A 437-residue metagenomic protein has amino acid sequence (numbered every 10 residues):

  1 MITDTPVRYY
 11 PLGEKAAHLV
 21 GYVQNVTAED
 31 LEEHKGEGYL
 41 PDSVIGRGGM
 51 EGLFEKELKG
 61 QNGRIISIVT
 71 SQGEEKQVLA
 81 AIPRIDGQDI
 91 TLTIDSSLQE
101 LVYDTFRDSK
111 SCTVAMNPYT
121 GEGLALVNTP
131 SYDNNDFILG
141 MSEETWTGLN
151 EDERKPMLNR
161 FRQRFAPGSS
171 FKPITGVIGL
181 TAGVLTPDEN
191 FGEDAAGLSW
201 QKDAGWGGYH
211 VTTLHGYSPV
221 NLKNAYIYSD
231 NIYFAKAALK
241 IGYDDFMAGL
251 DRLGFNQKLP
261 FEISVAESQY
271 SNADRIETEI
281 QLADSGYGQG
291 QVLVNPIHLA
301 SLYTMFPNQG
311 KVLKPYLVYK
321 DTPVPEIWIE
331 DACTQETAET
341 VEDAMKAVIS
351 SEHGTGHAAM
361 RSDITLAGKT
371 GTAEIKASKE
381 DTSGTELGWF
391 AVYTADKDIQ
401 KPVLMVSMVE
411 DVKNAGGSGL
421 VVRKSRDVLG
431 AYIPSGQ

Functional and structural regions predicted by a protein language model:
M1-C112, V127, S131-N159, R164: Extracytoplasmic/periplasmic proteins that interact with beta-lactams or build/remodel peptidoglycan
Q24-E32, A182-T186, N308-L313, S435-Q437: Short helix-capping/linker segments at secondary-structure and domain boundaries
T70-V78, Y119-S169, I174-V409, G417: Beta-lactam-recognizing serine transpeptidase/beta-lactamase-like catalytic domain environment
T113-P118: Short hydrophobic alpha-helical segments used for membrane anchoring or interfacial signaling
P325, V422-Q437: Short, gly/Ser/Thr-rich active-site loops of penicillin-recognizing serine hydrolases
